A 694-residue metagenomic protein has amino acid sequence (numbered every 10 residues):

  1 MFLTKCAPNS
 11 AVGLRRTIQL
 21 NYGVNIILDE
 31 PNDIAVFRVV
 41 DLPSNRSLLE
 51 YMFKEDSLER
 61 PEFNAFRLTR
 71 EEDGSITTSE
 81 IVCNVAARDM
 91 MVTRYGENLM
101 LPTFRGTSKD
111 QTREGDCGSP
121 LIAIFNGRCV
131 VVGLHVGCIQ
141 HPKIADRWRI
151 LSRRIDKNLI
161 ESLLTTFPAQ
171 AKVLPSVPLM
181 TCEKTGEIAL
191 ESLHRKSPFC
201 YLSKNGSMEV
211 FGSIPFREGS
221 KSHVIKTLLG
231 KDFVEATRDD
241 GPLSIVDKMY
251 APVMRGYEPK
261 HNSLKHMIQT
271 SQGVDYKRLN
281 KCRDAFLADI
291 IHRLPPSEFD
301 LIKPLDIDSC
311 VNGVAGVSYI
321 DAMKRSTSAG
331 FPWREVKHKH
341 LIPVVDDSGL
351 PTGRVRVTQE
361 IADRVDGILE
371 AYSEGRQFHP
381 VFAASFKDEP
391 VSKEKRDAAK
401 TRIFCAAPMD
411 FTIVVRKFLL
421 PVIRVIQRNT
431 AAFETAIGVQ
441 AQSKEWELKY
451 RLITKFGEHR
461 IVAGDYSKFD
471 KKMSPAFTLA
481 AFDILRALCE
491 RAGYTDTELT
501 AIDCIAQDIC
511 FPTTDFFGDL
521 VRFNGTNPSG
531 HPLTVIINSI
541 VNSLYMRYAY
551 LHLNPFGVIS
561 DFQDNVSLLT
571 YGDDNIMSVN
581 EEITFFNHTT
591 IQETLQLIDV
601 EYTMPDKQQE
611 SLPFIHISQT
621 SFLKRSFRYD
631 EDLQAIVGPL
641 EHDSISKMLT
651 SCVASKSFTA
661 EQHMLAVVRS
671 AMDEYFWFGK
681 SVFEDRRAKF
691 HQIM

Functional and structural regions predicted by a protein language model:
F2-T103: Serine endopeptidase catalytic core focused on the charge-relay Asp
N21-I26, I160-M694: Viral RNA-dependent RNA polymerase
D33-A35, P61, C117, V130 (+2 more regions): Core residues of folded domains in eukaryotic genome-function proteins
V40, H135, S467: Anionic group-transfer/hydrolysis microenvironments
E59-N64, S152-E161, F586-I591: Well-ordered, non-membrane alpha-helical segments in soluble/globular domains
E71, V136-Q140, L597: Short, solvent-exposed aromatic-acidic interface loops
K109-V136: Catalytic nucleophile loop of clan PA
H141-I150: A short, polar/charged loop-to-alpha-helix boundary motif
